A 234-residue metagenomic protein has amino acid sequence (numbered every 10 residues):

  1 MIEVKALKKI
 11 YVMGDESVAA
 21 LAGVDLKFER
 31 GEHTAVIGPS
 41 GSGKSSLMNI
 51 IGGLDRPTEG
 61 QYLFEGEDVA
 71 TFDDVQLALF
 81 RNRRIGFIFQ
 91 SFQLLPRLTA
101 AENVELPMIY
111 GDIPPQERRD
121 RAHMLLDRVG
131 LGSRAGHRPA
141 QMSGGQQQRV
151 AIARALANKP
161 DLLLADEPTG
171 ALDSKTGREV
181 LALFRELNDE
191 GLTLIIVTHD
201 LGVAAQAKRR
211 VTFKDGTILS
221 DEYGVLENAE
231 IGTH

Functional and structural regions predicted by a protein language model:
M1-F213, I218: ABC family nucleotide-binding domain
T217-H234: Conserved beta-strand-loop-alpha-helix hinge in the C-terminal portion of ABC ATPase nucleotide-binding domains
